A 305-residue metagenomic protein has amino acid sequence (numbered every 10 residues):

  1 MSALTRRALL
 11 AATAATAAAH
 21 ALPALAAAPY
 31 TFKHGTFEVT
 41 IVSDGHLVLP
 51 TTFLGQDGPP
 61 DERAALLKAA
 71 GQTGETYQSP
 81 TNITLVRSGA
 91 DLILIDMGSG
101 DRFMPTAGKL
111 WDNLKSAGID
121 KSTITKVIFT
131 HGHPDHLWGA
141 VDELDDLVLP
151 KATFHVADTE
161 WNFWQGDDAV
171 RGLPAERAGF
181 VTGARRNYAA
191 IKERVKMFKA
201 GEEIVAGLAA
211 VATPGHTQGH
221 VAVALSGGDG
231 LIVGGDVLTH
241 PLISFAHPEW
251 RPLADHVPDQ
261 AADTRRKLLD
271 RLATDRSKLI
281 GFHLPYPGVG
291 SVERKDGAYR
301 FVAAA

Functional and structural regions predicted by a protein language model:
S2-A3, A8-A27: N-terminal export signals
A28-A117, A222-L238: Conserved beta-strand hairpin/beta-sheet module of binuclear metal-dependent hydrolase folds, prominently
T36, V86, D96, H131 (+5 more regions): Divalent metal-coordination and catalytic microenvironments
D44-G45, M97-G100, G132, T159-E160 (+3 more regions): Active-site metal-binding loops of divalent metal-dependent hydrolases
I83, M104-H155: Active-site metal-binding motif and surrounding structural segment of the metallo-beta-lactamase
G108, K115, T123, P150-A212 (+2 more regions): Metallo-beta-lactamase
V127-L137, T213-H220, G281-Y286: Histidine-centered catalytic micro-motifs
D229-A305: Cap/insert and terminal regions of metallo-dependent hydrolase folds
